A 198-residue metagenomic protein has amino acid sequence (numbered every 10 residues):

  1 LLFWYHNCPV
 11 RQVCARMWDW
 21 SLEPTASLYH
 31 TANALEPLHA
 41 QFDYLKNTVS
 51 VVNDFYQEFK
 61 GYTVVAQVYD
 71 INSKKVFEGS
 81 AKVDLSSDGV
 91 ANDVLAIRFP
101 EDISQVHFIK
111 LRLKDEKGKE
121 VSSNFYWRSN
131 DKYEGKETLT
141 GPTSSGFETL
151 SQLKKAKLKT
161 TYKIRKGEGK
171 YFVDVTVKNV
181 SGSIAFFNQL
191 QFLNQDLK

Functional and structural regions predicted by a protein language model:
L2-L197: Carbohydrate-binding surfaces of carbohydrate-active enzymes
